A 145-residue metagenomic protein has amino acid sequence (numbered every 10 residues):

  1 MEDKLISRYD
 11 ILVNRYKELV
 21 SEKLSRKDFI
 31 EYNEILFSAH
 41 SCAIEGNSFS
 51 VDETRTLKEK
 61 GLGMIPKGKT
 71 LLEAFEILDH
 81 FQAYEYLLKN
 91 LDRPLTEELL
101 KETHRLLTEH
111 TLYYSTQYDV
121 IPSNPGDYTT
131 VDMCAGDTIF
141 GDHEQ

Functional and structural regions predicted by a protein language model:
M1-Q145: FIC/Doc superfamily catalytic core
